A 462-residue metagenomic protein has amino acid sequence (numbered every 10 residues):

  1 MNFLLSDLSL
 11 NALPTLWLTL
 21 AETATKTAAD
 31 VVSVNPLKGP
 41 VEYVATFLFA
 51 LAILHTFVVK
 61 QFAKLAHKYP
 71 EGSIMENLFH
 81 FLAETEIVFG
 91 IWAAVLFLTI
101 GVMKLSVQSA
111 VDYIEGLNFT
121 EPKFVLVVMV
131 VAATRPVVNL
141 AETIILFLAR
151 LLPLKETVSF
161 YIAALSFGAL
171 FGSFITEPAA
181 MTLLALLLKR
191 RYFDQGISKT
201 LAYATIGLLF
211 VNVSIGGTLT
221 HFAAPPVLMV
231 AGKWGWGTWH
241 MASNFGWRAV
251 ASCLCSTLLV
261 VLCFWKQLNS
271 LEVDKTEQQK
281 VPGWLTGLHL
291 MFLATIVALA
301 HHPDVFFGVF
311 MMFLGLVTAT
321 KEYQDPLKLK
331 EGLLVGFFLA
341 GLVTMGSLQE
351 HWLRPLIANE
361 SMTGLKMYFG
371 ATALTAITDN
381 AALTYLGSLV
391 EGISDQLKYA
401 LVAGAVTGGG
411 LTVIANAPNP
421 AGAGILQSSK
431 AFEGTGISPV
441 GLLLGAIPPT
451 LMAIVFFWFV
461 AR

Functional and structural regions predicted by a protein language model:
M1-F3, V41-K68, L140, T200-Y203 (+5 more regions): Juxtamembrane and boundary regions of transmembrane helices in multi-pass small-molecule transporters and channels
M1-G39: Short, strongly hydrophobic alpha-helical membrane anchors
D30-E42, L78-E86, V107-K123, T238-R248 (+5 more regions): Interfacial loop-to-helix junctions that mark the boundaries of transmembrane helices in multi-pass membrane
Y43-K64, E84-V102, N118-A132, L183 (+4 more regions): Hydrophobic mid-bilayer segments of alpha-helices in multi-pass membrane transport proteins, especially secondary
F79-L148, L152-F160: Low-complexity, highly charged intrinsically disordered N-terminal segments that act as targeting/localization
M103-E115, V138, E142, H289-I393: Transmembrane helical segments that form the transport core of multi-pass membrane transport proteins
V130-R135, K155-E156, F167-A179, V211-T220 (+2 more regions): Helix-loop-helix module between adjacent transmembrane segments
P153, S159-I215, M229, Y385-A403 (+3 more regions): Hydrophobic transmembrane alpha-helices that form the pore/transport pathway of multi-pass ion and small-solute
